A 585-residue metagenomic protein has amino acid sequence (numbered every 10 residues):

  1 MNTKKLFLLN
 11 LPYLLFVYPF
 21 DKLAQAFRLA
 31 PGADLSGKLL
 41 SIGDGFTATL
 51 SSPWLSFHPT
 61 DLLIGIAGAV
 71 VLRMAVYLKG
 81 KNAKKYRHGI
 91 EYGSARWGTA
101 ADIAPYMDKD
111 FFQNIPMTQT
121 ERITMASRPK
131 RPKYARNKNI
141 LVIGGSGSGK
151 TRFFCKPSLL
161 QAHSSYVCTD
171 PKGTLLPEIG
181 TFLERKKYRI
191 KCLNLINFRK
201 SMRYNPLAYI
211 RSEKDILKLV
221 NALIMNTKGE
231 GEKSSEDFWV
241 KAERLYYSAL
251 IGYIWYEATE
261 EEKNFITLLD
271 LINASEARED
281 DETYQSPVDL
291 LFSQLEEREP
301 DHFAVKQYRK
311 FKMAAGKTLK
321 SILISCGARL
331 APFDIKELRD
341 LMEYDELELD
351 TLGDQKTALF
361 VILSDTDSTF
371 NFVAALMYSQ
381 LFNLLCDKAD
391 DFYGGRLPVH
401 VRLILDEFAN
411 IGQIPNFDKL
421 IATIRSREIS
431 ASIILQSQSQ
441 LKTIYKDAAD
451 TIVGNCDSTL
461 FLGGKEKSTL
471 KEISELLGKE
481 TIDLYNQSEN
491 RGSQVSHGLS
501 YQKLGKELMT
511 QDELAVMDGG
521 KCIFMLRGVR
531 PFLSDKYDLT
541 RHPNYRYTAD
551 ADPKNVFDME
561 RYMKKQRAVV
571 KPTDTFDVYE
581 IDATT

Functional and structural regions predicted by a protein language model:
M1-S148, R152-C155, K479, N490-R491 (+3 more regions): Basic- and hydrophobic-enriched, low-structure N-terminal and domain-boundary segments that flank ATP-binding catalytic
L6, P19-D21, Q25, R136-I429 (+6 more regions): P-loop NTPase motor domains
P105-Y106, F372, F408, G464: A short glycine-/small-residue-rich loop at the edge of a beta-strand within enzyme catalytic domains
F111-M117, F372-Q380, I473: Conserved long hydrophobic alpha-helices within structured protein cores
I123-M125, P129, K228-F238, E260 (+1 more regions): Low-complexity, polar-biased intrinsically disordered regions enriched in Pro/Ser/Thr/Gly
I421-I523: Conserved ATP-driven motor cores of ASCE-family P-loop NTPases powering translocation/secretion/packaging/pilus
